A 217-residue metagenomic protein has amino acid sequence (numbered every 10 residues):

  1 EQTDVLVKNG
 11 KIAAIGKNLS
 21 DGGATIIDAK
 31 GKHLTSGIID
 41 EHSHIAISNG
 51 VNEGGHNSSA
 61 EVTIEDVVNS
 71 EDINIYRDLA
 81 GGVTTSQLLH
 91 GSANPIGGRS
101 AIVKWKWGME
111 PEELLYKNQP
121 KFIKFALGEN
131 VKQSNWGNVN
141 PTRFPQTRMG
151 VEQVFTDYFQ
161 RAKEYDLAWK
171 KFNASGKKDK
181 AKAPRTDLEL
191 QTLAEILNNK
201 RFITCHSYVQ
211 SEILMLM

Functional and structural regions predicted by a protein language model:
E1-T35: Histidine-rich, glycine-flanked metal-binding segment
D4-L6, I39, T84, F144: A fold-wide structural signal in alpha/beta-hydrolase
A13, L19, I45, A93-N94 (+1 more regions): Glycine-rich nucleotide phosphate-binding loop and flanking beta-alpha elements of Rossmann-like dinucleotide-binding
A24-T25, A60, R201: A structural micro-motif
A29-A101, M109: Metal-associated gating/positioning segment near the N- to mid-region
L79-M217: Polyanionic/metal-chelating signatures
